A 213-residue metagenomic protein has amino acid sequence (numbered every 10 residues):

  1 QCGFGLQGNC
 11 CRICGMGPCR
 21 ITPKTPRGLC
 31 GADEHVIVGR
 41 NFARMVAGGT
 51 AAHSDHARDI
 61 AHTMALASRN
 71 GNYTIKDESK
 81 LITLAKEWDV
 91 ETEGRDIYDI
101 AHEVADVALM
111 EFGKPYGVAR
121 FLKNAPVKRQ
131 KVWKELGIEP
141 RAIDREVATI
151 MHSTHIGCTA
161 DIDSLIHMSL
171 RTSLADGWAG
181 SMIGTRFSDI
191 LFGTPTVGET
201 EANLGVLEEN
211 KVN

Functional and structural regions predicted by a protein language model:
Q1-N213: Metallocofactor- and cofactor-centric catalytic cores in central/energy metabolism, strongly enriched
